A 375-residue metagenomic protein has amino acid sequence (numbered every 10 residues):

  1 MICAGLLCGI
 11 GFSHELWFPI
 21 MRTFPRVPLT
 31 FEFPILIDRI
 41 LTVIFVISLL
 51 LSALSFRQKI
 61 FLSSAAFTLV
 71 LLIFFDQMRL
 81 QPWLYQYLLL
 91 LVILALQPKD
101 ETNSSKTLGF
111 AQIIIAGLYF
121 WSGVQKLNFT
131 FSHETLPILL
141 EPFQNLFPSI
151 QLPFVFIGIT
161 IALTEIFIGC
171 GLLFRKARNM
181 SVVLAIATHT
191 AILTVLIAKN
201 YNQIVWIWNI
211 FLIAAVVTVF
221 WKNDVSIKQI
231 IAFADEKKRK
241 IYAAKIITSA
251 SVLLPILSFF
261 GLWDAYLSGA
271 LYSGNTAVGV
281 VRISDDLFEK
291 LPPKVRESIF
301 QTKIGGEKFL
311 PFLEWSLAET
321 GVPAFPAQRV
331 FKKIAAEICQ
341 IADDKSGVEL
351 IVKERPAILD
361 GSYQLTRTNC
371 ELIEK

Functional and structural regions predicted by a protein language model:
M1-K375: Alpha-helical membrane-anchoring segments
